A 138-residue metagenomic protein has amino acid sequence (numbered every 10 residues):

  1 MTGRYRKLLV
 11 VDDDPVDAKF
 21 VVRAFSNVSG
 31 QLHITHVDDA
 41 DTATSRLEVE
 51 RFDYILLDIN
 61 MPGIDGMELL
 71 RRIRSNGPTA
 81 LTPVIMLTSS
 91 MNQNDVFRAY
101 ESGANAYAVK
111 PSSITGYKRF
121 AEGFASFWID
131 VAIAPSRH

Functional and structural regions predicted by a protein language model:
Y5-V16, V21-F25, H36, I55: Conserved acidic segment of CheY-like receiver
Q31, R51-Y54, P78-P83: His-Asp phosphorelay/catalytic-motif detector in bacterial-type signaling
H36-Y54, K118: Acidic, metal-coordinating helix/loop segments flanking the phosphotransfer/catalytic sites of two-component signaling
D58, T88: Active-site residues of response regulator receiver
M61: Receiver (REC) domain active-site loop signature in two-component systems and cognate sites in sensor histidine kinases
S112-F124, A132-R137: C-terminal output helix
